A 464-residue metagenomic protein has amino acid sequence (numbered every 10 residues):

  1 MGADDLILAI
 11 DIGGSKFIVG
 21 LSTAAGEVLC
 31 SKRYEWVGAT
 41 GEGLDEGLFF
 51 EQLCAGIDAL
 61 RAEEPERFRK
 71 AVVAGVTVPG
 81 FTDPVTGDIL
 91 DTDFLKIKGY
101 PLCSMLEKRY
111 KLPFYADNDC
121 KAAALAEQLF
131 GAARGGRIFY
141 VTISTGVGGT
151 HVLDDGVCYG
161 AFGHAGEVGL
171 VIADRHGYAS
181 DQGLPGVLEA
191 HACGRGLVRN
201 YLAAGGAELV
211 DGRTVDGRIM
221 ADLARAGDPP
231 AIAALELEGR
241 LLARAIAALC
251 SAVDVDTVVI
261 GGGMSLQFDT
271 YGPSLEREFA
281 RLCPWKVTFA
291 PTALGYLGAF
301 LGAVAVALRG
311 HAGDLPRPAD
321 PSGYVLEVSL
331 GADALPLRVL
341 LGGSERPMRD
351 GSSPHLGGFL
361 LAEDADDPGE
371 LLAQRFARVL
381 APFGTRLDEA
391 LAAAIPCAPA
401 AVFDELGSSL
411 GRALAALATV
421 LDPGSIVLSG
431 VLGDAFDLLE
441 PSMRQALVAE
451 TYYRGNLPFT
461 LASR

Functional and structural regions predicted by a protein language model:
M1-V73, D83-T86, S104-L112, L129-G136 (+5 more regions): ATP-binding/phosphotransfer module of carbohydrate and carboxylate kinases, centering on a glycine-rich
D11, D119, S144: Active-site glycine-centered loops adjacent to acidic/histidine catalytic or metal-binding residues that shape
G20-S22, A126-E127, T150-D154, C158-G160 (+4 more regions): Short beta-strand-to-turn element immediately C-terminal to the catalytic PLP-Schiff-base lysine in fold type I
E27-V28, T82, I89, V157-C158 (+3 more regions): Hydrophobic "anchor" residues
E35-G38, I97, A165-E167, A173 (+1 more regions): A short acidic/small-residue loop/turn micro-motif
G87-K98: A charged helix-plus-loop insertion that forms the helical arch/lid used to bind and gate nucleic-acid substrates
F114-N118: General beta-strand structural signal in soluble alpha/beta enzymes
A124-L129, G135-G163: Hydrophobic alpha-helical segments and helix pairs
